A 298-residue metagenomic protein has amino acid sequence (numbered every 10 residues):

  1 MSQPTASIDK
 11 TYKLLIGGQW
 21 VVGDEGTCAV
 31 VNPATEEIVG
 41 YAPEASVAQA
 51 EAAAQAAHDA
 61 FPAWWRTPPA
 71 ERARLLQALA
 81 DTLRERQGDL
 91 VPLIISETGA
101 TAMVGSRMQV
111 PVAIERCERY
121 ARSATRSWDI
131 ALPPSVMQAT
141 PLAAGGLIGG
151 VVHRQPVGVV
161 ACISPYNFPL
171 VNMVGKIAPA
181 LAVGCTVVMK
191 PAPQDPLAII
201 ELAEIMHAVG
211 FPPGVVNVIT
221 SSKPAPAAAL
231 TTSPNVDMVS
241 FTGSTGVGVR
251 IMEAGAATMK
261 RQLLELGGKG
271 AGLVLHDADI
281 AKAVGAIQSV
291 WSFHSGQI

Functional and structural regions predicted by a protein language model:
M1-L142: N-terminal Rossmann-like NAD(P)+-binding subdomain of aldehyde/semialdehyde dehydrogenases
E36, R72, I94, G184 (+3 more regions): Residue-level signal for inorganic ion chemistry
A131-P213, M259: Conserved small-residue-rich beta-alpha loop and adjacent elements that most often cradle the phosphate/pyrophosphate
G149-G150, V218-V236: A structured beta-alpha segment of the ubiquitous adenosine-cofactor-binding alpha/beta core
I177-A178, A227, G248: Generic hydrophobic/aromatic pocket-lining and core-packing "Φ" positions
A178, D237-T242: Periplasmic-binding protein-like
C185, K190-A192, T220, T242 (+1 more regions): Short beta->alpha connector loops at strand-helix junctions that form conserved, small/polar/Pro-enriched
G246-I298: ALDH superfamily catalytic-core signature
